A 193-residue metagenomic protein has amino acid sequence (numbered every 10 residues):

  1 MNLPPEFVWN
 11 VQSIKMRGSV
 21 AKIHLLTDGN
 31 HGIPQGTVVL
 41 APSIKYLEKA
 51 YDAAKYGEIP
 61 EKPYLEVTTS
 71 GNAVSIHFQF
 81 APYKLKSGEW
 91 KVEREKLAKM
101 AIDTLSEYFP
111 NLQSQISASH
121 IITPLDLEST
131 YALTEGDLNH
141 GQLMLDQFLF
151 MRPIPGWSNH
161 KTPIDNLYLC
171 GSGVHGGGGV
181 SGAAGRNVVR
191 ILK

Functional and structural regions predicted by a protein language model:
M1-G71: Mid-domain catalytic core of redox enzymes that form a hydrophobic substrate pocket/lid adjacent to a catalytic redox
V20, K96-M100, L133, V180-N187: Generic recognition of stable, solvent-exposed alpha-helical segments in well-folded globular domains
L25, I76, L105, L167 (+2 more regions): Hydrophobic, well-ordered secondary-structure elements that form the walls of internal hydrophobic environments
N30-H31, E58-P60, G88-T130: Flavin-binding catalytic cores
G71-F78, P163: Short coil-to-beta-strand
A81-G88: Amphipathic alpha-helix from the class-I
N111-H175: A glycine-rich dinucleotide-binding beta-alpha-beta segment and adjacent secondary-structure elements that constitute
S172-K193: A conserved FAD-binding loop/helix module that cradles the flavin
